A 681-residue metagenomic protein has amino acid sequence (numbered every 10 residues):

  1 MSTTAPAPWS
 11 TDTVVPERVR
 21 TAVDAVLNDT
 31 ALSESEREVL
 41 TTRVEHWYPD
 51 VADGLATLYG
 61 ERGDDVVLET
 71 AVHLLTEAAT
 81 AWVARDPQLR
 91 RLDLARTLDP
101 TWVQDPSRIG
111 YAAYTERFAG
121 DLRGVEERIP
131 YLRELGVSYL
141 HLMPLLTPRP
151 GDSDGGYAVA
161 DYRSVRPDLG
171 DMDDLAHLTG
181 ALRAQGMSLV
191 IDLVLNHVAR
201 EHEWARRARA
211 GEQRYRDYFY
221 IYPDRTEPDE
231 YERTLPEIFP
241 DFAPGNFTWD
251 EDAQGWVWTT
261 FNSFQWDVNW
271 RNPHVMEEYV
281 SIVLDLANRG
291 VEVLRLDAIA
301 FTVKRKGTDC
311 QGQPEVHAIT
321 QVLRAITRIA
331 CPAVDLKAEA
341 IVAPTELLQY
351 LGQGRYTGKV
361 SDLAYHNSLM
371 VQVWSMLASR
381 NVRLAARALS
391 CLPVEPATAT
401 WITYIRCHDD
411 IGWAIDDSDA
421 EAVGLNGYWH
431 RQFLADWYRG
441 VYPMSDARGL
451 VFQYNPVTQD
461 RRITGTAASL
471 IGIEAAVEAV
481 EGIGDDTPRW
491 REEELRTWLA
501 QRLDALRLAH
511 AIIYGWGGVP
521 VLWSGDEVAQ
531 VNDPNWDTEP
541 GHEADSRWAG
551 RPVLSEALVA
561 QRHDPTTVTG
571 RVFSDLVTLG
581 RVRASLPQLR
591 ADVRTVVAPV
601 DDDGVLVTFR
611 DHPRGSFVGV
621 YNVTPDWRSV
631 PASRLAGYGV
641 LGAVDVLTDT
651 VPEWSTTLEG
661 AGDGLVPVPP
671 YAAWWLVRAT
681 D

Functional and structural regions predicted by a protein language model:
S2-G642, T648-D681: Active-site and adjacent substrate-binding regions of carbohydrate-active enzymes
